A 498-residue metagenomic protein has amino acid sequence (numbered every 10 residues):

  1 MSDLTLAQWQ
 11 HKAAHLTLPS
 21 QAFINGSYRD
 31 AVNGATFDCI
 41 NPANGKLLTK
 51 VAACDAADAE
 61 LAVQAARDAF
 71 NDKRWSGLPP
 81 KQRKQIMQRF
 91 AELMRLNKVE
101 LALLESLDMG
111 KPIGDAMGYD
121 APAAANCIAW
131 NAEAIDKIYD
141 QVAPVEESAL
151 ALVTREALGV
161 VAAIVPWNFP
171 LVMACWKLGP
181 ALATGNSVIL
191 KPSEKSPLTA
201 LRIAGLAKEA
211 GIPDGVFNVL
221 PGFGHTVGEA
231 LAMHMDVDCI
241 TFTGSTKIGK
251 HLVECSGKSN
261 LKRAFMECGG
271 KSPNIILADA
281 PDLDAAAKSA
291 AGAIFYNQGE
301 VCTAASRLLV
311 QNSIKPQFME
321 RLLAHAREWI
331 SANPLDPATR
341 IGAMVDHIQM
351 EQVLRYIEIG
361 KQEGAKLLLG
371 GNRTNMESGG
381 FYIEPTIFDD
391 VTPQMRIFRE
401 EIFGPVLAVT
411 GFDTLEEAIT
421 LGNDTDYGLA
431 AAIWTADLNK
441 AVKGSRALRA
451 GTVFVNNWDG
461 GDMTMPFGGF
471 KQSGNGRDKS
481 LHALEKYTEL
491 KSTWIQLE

Functional and structural regions predicted by a protein language model:
M1-V51, Q85, R89, I138-I164 (+4 more regions): Terminal low-complexity tails and localization/encapsulation signals of metabolic enzymes
G45, R83, E105, G185 (+8 more regions): Residue-level signal for inorganic ion chemistry
K46-T49, V237, I330, I357 (+3 more regions): Conserved C-terminal structural/oligomerization subdomain of aldehyde/semialdehyde dehydrogenase
L48-C54, N71-W75, A163, N274-A278 (+5 more regions): Short, well-ordered beta-strand elements within core beta-sheets of diverse protein domains
L48-I138: Glycine-rich loop-to-alpha-helix module at the N-terminal edge of alpha/beta enzyme cores
Y139-A285, F412: Rossmann-like NAD(P) dinucleotide-binding subdomain of oxidoreductase/dehydrogenase enzymes
S187-I189, L367, T452: A short hydrophobic/small-residue beta-strand
C239, K247-T392, V455: ALDH superfamily catalytic-core signature
